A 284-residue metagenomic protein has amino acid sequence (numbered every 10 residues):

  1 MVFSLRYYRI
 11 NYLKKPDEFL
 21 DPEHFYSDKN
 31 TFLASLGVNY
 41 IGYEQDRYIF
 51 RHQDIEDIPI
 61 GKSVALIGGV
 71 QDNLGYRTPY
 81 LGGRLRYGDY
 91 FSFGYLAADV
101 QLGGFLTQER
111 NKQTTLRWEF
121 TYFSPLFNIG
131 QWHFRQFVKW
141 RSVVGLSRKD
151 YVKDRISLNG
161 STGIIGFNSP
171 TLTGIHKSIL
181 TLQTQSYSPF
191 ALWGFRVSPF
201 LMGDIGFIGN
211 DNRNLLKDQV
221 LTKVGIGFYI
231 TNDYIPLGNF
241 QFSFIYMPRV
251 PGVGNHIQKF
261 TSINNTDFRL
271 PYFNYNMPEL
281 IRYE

Functional and structural regions predicted by a protein language model:
M1-F91, L96: Long, internal scaffold/assembly segments composed of regular secondary structure
V64, G68-D72, T78-R86, Y90-E284: C-terminal transmembrane beta-barrel domains of outer membrane proteins
